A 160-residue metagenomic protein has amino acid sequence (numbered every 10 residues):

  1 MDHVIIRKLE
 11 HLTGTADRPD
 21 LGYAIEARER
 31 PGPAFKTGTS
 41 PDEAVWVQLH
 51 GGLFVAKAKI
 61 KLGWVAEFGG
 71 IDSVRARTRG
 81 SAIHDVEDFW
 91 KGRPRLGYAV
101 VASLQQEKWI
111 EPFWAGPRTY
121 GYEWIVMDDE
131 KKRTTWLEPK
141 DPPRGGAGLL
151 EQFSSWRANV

Functional and structural regions predicted by a protein language model:
M1-P41, W46-G51, K108-V160: Compositionally biased, charged N-terminal/linker segments
A56-P139: Aromatic- and Lys/Arg-enriched surface recognition patch
